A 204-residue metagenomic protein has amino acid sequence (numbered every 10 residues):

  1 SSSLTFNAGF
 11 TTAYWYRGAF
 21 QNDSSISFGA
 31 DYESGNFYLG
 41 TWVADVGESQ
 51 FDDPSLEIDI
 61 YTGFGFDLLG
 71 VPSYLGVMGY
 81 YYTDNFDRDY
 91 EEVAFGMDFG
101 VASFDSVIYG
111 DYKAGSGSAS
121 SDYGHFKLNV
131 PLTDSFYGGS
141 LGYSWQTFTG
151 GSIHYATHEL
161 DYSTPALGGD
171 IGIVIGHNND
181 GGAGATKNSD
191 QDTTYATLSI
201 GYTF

Functional and structural regions predicted by a protein language model:
S1-F204: Outer-membrane beta-barrel proteins
